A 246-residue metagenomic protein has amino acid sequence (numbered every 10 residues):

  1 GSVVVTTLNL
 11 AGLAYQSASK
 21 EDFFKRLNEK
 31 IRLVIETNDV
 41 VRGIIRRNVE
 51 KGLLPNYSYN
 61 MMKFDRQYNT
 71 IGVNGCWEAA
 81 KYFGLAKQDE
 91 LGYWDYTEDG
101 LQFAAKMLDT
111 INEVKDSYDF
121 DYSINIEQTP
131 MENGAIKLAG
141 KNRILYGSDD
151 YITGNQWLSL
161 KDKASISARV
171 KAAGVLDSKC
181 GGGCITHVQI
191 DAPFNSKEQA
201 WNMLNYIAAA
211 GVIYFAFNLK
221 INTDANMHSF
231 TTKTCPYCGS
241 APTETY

Functional and structural regions predicted by a protein language model:
G1-D65, A86, G92-T97, L101-E244: Conserved catalytic cores of very large enzyme subunits
S58-A79: Core structural elements
E78-A86: Well-ordered alpha-helical scaffold segments within catalytic/enzyme domains
